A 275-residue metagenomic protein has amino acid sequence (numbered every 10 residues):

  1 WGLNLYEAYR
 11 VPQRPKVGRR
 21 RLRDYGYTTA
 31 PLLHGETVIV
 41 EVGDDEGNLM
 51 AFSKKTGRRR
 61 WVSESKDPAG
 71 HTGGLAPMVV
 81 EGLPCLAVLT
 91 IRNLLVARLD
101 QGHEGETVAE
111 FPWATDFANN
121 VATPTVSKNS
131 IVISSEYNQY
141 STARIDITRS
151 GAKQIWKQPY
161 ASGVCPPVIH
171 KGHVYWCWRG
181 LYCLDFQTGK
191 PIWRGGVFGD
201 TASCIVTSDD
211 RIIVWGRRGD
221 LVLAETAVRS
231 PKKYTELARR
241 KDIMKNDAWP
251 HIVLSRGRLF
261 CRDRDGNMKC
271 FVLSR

Functional and structural regions predicted by a protein language model:
W1-R275: Noncatalytic, solvent-exposed loop/strand surfaces of beta-propeller-type extracellular/periplasmic domains
